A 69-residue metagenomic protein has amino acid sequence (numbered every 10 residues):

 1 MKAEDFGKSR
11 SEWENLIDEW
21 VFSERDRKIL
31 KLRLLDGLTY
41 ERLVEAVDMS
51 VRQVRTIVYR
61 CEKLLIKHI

Functional and structural regions predicted by a protein language model:
M1-K2: PAS-family sensory modules
D5-E19: Short, Lys/Arg-enriched N-terminal segment that forms or immediately precedes the first helix of a structured domain
E19-D26: Short helix-coil-helix linker/hinge
K28-L30: Short alpha-helical "packing" element that flanks the helix-turn-helix/winged-helix DNA-binding module
D36-Q53: Helix-turn-helix DNA-binding module
I57-R60: Residues within the DNA-recognition helix of helix-turn-helix
E62-I69: C-terminal flanking helix
